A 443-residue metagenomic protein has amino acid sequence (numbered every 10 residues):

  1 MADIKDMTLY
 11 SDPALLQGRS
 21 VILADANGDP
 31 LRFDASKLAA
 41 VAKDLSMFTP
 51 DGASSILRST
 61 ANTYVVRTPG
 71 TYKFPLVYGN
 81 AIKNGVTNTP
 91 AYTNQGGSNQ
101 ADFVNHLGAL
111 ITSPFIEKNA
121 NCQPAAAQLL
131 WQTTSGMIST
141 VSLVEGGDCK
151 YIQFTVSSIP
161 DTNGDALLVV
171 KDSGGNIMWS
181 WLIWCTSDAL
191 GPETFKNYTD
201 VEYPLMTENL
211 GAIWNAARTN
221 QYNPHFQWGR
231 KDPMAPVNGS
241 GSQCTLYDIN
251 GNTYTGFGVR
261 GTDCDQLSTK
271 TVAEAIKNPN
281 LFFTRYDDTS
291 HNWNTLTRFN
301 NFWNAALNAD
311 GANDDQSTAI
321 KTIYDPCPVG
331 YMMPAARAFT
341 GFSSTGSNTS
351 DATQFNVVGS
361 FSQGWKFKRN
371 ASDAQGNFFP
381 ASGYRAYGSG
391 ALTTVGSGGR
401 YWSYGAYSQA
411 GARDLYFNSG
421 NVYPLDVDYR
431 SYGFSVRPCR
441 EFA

Functional and structural regions predicted by a protein language model:
M1-Q17: Short, intrinsically disordered N-terminal pre-domain segments
L16-S20, D165, G398-G399: Short, surface-exposed beta-edge/turn micro-motifs
V21-I22, D34, W402, P438: Extracellular/surface recognition and adhesion modules
L23-N27, V170-G174, R369-D373: Short acidic, glycine-rich loop/turn motifs
L23-V41: Short, surface-exposed terminal/edge motifs of secreted or surface/virion proteins that either
A35-A40, T186-D188, G383-A386, S419-G420: A short, sequence-level motif marking secondary-structure junctions
A39-K321, Y407, R430-S435, C439-A443: Short, compositionally biased
S290-A443: C-terminal, surface-exposed recognition/capping segments
